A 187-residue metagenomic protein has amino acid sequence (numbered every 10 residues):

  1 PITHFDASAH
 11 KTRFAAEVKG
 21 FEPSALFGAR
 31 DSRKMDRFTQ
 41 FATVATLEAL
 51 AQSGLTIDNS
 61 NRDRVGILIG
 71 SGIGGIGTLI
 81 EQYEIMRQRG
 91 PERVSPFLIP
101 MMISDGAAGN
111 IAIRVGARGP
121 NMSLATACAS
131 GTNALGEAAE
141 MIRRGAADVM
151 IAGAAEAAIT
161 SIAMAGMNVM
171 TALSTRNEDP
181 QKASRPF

Functional and structural regions predicted by a protein language model:
P1-D31, S53: ACP-dependent fatty acid/polyketide chain-elongation machinery
F5, F21, F41, M167 (+1 more regions): Aromatic-residue hotspot detector
A9, D36-R37, M102, A158: Residue-level detector of secondary-structure boundary/capping sites
A15, A42-T43, A108, L135: A general structural signal for well-ordered alpha-helical segments in protein cores
F27-M35, P96, P186: A short glycine/serine-rich beta->alpha loop
S32-N59: N-terminal amphipathic, basic-rich helices that act as targeting or association modules
A51-D63, G72-F187: Acyl-thioester C-C bond-transforming condensing/cleaving domain
